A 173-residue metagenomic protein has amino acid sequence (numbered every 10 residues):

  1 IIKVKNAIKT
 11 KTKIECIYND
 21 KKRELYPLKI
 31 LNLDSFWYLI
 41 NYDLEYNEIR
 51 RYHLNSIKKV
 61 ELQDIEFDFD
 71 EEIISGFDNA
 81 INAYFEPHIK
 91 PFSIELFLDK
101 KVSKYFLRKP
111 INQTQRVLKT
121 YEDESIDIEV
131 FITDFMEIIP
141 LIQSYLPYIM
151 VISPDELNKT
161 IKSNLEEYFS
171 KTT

Functional and structural regions predicted by a protein language model:
I1-E95, K104: Core beta-strand-centered patch of the WYL/Sm-like small regulatory domain
N79-T173: Polybasic (Lys/Arg-rich)
